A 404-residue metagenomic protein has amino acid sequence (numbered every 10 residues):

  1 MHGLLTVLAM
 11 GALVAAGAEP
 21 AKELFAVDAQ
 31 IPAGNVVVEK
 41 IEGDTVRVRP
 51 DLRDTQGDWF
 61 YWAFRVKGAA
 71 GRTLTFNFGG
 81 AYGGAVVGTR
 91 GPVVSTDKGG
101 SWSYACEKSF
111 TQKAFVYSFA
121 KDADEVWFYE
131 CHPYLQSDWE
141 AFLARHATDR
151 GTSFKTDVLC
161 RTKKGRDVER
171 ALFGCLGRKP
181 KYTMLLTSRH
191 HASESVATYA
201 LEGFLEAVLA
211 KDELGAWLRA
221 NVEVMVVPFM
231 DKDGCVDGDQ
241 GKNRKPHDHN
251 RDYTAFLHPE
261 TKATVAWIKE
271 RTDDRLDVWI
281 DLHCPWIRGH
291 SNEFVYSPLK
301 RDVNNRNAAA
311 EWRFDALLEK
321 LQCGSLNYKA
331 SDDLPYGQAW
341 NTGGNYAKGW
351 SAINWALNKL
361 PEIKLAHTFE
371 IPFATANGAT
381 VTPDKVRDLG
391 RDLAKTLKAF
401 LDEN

Functional and structural regions predicted by a protein language model:
M1-V7: Sec-dependent signal peptide recognition, specifically the positively charged N-region followed immediately by
L8-G17: Hydrophobic h-region of N-terminal signal peptides that target proteins for export in Gram-negative bacteria
A18-D122, V126: Extreme N-terminal flexible tails
K108-T152, D157-L159, R178: Extended acidic/polar, glycine-enriched regions that form or flank non-catalytic beta-rich accessory modules
F154-G174, R178-K359, A366-E370: Active-site/substrate-binding loop(s) of hydrolase catalytic cores
A366-T380: Short helix/strand-capping connector loops at secondary-structure junctions
A376-N404: His/Asp/Glu-rich mid-to-C-terminal helical/loop segments that flank catalytic regions of hydrolases
